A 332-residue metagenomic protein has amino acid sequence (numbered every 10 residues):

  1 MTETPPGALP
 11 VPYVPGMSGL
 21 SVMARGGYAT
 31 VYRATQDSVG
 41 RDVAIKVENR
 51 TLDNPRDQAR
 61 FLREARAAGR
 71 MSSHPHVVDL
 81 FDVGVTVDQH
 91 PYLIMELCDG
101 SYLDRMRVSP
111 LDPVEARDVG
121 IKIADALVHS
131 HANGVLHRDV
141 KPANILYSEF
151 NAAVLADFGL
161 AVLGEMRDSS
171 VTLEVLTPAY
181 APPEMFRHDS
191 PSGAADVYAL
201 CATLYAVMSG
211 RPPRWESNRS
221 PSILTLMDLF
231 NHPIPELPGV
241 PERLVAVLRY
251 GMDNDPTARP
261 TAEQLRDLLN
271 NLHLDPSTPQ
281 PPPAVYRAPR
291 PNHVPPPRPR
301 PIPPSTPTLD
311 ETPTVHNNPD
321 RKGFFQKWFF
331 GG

Functional and structural regions predicted by a protein language model:
L20-G27, V31: Protein kinase glycine-rich loop
N49-R70: AlphaC helix of the eukaryotic protein kinase fold
D79-Q89: Short beta-strand micro-motifs within the conserved protein kinase catalytic domain, predominantly in the N-lobe
V87-S101, R105: Conserved short submotifs of the Hanks-type protein kinase catalytic core that shape the nucleotide-binding pocket
V119-G120: Activation segment signature within eukaryotic-like protein kinase domains
I123-V135: Protein kinase catalytic-loop region centered on the HRD/HxD motif
T225-G239: Short proline-rich PxxP-based motifs
